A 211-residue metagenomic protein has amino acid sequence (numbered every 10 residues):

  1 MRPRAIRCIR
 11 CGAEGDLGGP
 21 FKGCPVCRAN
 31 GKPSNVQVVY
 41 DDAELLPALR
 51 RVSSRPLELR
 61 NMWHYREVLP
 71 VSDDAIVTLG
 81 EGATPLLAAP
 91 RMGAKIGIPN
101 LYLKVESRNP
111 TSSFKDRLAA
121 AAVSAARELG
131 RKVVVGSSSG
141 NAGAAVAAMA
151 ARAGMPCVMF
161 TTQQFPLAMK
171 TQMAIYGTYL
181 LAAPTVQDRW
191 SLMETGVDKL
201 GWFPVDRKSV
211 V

Functional and structural regions predicted by a protein language model:
M1-V211: PLP-dependent amino-acid enzyme catalytic core
